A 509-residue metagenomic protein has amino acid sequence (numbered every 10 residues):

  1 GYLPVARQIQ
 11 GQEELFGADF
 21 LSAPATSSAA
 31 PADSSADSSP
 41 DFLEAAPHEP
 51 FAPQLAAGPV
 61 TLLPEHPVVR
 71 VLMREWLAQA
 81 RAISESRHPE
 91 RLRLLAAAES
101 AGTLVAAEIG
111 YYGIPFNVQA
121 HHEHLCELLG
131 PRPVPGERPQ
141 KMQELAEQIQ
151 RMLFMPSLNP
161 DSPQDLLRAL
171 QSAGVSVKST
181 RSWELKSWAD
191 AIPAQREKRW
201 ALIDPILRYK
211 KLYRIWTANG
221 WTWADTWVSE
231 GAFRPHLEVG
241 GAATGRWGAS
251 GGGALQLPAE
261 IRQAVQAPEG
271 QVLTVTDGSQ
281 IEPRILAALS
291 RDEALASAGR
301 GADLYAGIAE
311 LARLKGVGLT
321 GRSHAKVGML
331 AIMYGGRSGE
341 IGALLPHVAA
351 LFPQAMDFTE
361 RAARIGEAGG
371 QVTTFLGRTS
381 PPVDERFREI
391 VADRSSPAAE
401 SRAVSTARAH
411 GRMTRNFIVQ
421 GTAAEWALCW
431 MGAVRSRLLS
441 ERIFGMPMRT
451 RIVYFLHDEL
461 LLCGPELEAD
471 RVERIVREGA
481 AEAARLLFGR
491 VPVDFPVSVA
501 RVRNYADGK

Functional and structural regions predicted by a protein language model:
G1-A6: Hydrophobic alpha-helical segments that drive targeting, anchoring, or assembly
Q8-Q10, E14-L257, G270-V272, R361-R364 (+4 more regions): Conserved "right-hand" nucleotidyltransferase catalytic core of DNA-directed polymerases
P67, H236-G316: Function-dense linear segments that define catalytic or interfacial modules in macromolecule-processing proteins
L104-A107, Y111, S176, E310-F455 (+3 more regions): Conserved catalytic core of nucleic-acid polymerases
Y112, L125-N159, L351-E360, L467-K509: Polymerase palm active-site segment centered on the conserved acidic dipeptide of motif C
Q150, F154, A267-L273, E293 (+2 more regions): Short beta-alpha connecting loops at secondary-structure transitions that line or flank enzyme active sites
L166-R168, W223, T244-S250, L255-L257 (+7 more regions): Flexible loop/turn segments at secondary-structure boundaries
N219-T226, A242, G252, I261 (+5 more regions): Short, contiguous acidic/charged loop-to-helix segments that flank catalytic cores in large enzymes
